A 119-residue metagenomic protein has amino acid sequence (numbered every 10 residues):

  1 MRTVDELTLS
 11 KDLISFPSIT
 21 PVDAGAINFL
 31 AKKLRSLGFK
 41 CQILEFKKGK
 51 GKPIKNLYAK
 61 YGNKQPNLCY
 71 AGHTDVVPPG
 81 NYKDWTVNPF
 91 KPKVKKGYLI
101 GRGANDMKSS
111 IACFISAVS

Functional and structural regions predicted by a protein language model:
R2-I100: Acidic/His- and Gly-rich active-site-bordering loop/insert found across diverse amide/peptide-bond hydrolases
Y70, K93-S119: Alpha-helical metal-binding/catalytic segments enriched in His/Glu/Asp
